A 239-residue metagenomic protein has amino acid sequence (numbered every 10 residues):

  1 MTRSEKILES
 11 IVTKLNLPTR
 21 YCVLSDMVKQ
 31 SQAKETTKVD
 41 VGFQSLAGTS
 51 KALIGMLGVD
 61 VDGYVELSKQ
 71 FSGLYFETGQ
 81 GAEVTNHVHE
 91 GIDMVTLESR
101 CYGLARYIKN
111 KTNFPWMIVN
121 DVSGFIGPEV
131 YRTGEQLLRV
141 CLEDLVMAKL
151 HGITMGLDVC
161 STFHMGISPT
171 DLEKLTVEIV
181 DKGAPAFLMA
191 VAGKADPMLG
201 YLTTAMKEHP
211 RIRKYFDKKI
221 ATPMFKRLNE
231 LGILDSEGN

Functional and structural regions predicted by a protein language model:
R3, I7-A192, D196-T204: Catalytic alpha/beta core domains of metabolic enzymes, predominantly
H89, L202-N239: Extended, intrinsically disordered, low-complexity segments
